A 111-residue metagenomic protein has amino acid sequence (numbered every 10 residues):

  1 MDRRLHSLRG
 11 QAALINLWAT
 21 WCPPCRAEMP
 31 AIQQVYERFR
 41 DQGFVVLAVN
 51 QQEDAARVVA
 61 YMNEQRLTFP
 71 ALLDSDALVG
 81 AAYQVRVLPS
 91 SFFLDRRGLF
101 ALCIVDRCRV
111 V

Functional and structural regions predicted by a protein language model:
M1-A13, Y36-F39: A short beta-strand-turn-helix
R3, L8, L17-W21, Y61 (+2 more regions): Conserved hydrophobic/aromatic "anchor" residues that stabilize well-ordered secondary structure elements
H6, P23, Q33, Q52 (+1 more regions): Nucleotide phosphate-binding site architecture
R9, L17-Q34: Conserved redox-active cysteine motifs that mediate thiol-disulfide chemistry, especially di-cysteine Cys-X(1-2)-Cys
R9-Q11, D41, L67-T68, V85: Active-site acidic short loop of glycosyltransferases
L14-I15, V46, S91: Hydrophobic beta-strand anchors of alpha/beta hydrolase catalytic cores
R26-Q65, S75-A82: Structural microenvironment flanking redox-active thiols in thiol-disulfide oxidoreductases
A60-T68, L73-V111: Thiol/disulfide oxidoreductase modules built on the thioredoxin-like
